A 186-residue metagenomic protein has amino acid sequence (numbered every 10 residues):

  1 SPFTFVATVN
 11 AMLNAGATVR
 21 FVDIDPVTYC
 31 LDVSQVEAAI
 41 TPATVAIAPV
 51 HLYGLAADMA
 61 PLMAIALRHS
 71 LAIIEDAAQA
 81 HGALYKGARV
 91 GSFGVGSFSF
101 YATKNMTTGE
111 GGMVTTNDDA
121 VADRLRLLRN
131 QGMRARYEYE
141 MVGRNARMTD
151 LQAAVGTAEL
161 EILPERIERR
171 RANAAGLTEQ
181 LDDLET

Functional and structural regions predicted by a protein language model:
S1-A77, L84: PLP-dependent aminotransferase-like
S1-P2, A77, A102, N117 (+1 more regions): A secondary-structure boundary/capping signal
F3-T4, A17, I24, A78-Q79 (+3 more regions): Histidine-centered beta-alpha loop that forms part of the nucleotide-sugar donor binding/catalytic region in diverse
F5, Y29, G54-L55, A102-T108 (+2 more regions): Nucleotide-sugar-dependent glycosyltransferase donor-binding/catalytic pocket residues
S34, A46-V50, L55, M59-P61 (+3 more regions): PLP-dependent aminotransferase class I/II
E75-T107, A135-E140: Conserved active-site segment immediately N-terminal to the catalytic lysine that forms the internal aldimine
G109-T116: Active-site-proximal alpha-helical scaffold in enzymes
